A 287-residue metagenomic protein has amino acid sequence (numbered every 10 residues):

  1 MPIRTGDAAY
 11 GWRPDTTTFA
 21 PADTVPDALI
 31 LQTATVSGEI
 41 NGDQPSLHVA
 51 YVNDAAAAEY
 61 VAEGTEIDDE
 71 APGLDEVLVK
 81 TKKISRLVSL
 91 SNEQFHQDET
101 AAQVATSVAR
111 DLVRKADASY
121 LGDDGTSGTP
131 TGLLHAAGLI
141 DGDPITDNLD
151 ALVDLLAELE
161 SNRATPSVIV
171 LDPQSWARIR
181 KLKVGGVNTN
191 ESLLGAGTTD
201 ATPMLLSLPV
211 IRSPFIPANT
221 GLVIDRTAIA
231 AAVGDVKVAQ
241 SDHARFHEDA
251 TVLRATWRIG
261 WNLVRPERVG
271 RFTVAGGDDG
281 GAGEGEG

Functional and structural regions predicted by a protein language model:
M1-V36, D242-G287: Protruding loop/beta-arch "assembly-hinge" segments enriched in small, turn-prone residues
P2-I84, D147: Assembly/oligomerization interface modules of large self-assembling protein complexes
D43, G132-W257, G281-G287: Extended oligomerization regions of viral-like shell subunits
A50-N53, S91, D172-Q174, S213 (+2 more regions): Structured loops at beta-to-helix junctions and adjacent beta-edge loops in soluble globular domains
A55-A57, S85, Q94, R114 (+3 more regions): Short loop/turn segments at secondary-structure transitions that flank enzyme active sites
A57-Y60, D98-E99, R178-K181, A232 (+1 more regions): Short helix/loop capping segments that flank catalytic or ligand/cofactor-binding pockets
L78, K83-S161, R271-A275, D279-G287: Alpha-helical scaffold segments that mediate packing/assembly in large oligomeric complexes
